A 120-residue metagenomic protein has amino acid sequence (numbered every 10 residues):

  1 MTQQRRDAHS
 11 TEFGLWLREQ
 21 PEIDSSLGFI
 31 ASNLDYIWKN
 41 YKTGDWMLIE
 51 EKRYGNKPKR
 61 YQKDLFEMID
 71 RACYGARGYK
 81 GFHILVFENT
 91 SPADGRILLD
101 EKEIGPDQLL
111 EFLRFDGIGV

Functional and structural regions predicted by a protein language model:
M1-Y41: Active-site metal-binding core of divalent-cation-utilizing nuclease and nuclease-like domains
R5-R6, T11-R18, H83-V120: Domain-level recognition of nuclease-like catalytic cores that cleave nucleotide substrates
F29-A31, G44, R53-I104: Catalytic cores of nucleic-acid endonucleases
Y36-W38, D45-Y54: Conserved catalytic cores of phosphodiester-cleaving nucleases, focusing on short active-site segments
